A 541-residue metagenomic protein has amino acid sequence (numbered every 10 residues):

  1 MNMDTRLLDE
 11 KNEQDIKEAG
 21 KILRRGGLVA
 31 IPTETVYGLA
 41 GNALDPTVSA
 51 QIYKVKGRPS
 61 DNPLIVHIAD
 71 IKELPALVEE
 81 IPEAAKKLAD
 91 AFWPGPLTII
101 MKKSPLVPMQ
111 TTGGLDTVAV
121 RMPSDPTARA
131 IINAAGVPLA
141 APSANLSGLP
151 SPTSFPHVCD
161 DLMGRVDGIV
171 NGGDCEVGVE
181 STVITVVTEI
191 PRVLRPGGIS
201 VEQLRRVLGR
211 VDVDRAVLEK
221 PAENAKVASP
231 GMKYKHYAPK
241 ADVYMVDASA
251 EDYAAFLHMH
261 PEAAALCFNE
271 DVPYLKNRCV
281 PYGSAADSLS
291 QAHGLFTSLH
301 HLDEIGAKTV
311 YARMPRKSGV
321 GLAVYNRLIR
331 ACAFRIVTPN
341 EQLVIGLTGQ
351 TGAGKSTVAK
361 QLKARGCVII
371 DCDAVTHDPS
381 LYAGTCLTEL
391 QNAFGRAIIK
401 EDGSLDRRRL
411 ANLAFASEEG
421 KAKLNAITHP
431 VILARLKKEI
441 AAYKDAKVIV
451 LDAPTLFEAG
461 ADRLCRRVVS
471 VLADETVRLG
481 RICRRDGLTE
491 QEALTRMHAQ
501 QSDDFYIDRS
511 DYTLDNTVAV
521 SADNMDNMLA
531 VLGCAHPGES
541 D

Functional and structural regions predicted by a protein language model:
N2-N340: Active-site-adjacent structural elements in enzyme catalytic cores
K17, K438-V448, D462-V471, E475-L488 (+2 more regions): NTP-dependent small-molecule kinase module
L347: Hydrophobic anchor at the beta1->P-loop junction of P-loop NTPases
Q350, L362: P-loop (Walker A) phosphate-binding loop of NTP-binding proteins
A353: ATP-binding Walker
S356: Walker A/P-loop
A374-K447: ATP-dependent small-molecule kinase phosphotransfer cores that center on conserved nucleotide phosphate-binding segments
